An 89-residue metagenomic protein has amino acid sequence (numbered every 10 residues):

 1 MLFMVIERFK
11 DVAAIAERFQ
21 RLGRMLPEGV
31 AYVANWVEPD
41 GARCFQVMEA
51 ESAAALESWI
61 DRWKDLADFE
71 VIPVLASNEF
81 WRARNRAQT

Functional and structural regions predicted by a protein language model:
M1-T89: Conserved, structured core segments of small domains
